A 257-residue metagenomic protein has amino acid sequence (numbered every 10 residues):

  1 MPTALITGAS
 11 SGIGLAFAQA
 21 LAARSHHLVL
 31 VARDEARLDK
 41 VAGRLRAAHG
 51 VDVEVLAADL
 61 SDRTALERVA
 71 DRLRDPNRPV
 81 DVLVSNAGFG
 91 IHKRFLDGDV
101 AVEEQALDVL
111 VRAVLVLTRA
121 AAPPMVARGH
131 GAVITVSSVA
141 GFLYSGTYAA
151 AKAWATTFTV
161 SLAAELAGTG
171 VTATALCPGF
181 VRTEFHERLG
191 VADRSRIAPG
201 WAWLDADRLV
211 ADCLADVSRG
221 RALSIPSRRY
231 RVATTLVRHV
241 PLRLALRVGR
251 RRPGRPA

Functional and structural regions predicted by a protein language model:
S10-S11: Conserved glycine-rich cofactor-binding loop
R24-K40: Conserved glycine-rich Rossmann-like NAD(P)H-binding loop of the short-chain dehydrogenase/reductase
R94-L96, V102-L107: Substrate-binding pocket helix/loop in short-chain dehydrogenase/reductase
T118, A151-W154: Active-site helix of classical SDR
T118-R119, V160: A short, exposed helix-loop element centered on a Lys and neighboring polar residues
S138: Residue(s) in the substrate-gating loop at a strand-loop-helix junction that position the organic substrate next
A175, R196-A233: C-terminal helical subdomain
